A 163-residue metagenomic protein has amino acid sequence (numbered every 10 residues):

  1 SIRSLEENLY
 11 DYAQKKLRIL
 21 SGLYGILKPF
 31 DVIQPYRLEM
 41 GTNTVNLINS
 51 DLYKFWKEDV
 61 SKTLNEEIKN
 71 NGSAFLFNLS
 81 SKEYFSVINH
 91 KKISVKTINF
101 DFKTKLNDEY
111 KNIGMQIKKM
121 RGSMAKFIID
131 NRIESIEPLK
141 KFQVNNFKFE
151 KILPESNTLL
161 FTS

Functional and structural regions predicted by a protein language model:
I2-E155: Internal, well-folded beta-alpha domain core
S156-S163: Short, basic/aromatic-enriched C-terminal tail that caps enzymatic domains
